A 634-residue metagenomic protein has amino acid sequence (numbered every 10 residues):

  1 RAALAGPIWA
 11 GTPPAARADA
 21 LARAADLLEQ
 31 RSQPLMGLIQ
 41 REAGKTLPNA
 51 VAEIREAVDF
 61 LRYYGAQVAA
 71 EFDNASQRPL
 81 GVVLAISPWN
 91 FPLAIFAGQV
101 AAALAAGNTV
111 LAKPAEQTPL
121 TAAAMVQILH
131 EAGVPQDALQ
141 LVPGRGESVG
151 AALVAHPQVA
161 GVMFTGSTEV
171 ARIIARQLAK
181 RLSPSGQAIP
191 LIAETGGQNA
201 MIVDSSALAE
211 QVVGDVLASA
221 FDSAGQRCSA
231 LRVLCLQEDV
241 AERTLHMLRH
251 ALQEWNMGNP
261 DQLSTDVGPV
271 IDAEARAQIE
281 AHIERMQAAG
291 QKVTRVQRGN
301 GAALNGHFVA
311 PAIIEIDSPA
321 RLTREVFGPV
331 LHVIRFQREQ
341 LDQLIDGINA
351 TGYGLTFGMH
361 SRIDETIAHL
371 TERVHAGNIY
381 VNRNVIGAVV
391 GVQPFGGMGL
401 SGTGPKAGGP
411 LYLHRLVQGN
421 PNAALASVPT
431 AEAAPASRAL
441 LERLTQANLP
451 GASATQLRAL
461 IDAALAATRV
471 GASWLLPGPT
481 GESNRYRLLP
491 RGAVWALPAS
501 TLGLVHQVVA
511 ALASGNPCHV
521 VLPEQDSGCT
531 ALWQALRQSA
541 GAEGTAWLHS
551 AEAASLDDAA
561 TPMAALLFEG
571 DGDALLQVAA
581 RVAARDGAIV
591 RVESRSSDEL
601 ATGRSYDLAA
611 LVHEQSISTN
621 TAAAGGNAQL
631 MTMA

Functional and structural regions predicted by a protein language model:
R1-E71, I345, A368, A423-L457: Glycine-rich loop-to-alpha-helix module at the N-terminal edge of alpha/beta enzyme cores
A2, R17, I39, G107 (+11 more regions): Residue-level signal for inorganic ion chemistry
L4-G11, D26-Q30, P34-G37, R41 (+8 more regions): Conserved helix-loop functional segments at active or binding sites
A70-D137, A160, E210, L475-S539: Conserved small-residue-rich beta-alpha loop and adjacent elements that most often cradle the phosphate/pyrophosphate
A101-L104, T121, L153, S183 (+4 more regions): Hydrophobic/aromatic ligand-binding patch that stacks against planar heteroaromatic rings of cofactors or nucleotides
I128, G133, A155-H156, G161 (+11 more regions): ALDH superfamily catalytic-core signature
G306-A310, R324-L331, T351-L355: Conserved glycine-rich beta-strand-loop-beta hairpin in the small C-terminal domain of fold type I
